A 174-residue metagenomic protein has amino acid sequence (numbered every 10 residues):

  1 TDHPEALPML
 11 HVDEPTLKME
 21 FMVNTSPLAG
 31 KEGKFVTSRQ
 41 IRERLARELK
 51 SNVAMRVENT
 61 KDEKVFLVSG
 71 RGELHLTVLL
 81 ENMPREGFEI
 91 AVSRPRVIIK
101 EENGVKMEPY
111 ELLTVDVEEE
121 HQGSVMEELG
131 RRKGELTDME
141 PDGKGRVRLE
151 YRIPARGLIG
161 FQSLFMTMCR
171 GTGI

Functional and structural regions predicted by a protein language model:
T1-I174: Accessory interaction regions appended to the cores of large information-processing enzymes
